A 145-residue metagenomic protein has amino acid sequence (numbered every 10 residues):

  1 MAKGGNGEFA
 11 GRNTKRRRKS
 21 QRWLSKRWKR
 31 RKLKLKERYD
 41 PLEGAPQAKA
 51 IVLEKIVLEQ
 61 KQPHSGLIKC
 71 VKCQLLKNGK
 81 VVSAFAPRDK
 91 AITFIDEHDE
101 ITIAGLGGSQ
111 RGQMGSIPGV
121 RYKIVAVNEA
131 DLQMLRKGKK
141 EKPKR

Functional and structural regions predicted by a protein language model:
M1-V82, V120, V127-R145: Intrinsically disordered, Lys/Arg-rich N-terminal extensions and targeting peptides of nucleic-acid-associated proteins
I56, G105-L106: Conserved "cap/hinge" positions at secondary-structure junctions
E59-K61, A91-I92, S109-R111: Short beta-strands and strand-coil junctions in structured, solvent-facing domains, enriched
P63-L67, I95-D96, G115: Short glycine/proline-enriched turns and hinge-like loops at secondary-structure junctions
I68, F85-D89, G107: Short acidic (Asp/Glu) patches
G79-T93: Beta-strand/loop nucleic-acid-binding surfaces
K90-I103: Short nucleic-acid-contacting surface segments enriched for D/E, G, S/T with interspersed K/R
L106-K123: Short, Lys/Arg- and Gly-enriched loop/turn segments at beta-strand edges
